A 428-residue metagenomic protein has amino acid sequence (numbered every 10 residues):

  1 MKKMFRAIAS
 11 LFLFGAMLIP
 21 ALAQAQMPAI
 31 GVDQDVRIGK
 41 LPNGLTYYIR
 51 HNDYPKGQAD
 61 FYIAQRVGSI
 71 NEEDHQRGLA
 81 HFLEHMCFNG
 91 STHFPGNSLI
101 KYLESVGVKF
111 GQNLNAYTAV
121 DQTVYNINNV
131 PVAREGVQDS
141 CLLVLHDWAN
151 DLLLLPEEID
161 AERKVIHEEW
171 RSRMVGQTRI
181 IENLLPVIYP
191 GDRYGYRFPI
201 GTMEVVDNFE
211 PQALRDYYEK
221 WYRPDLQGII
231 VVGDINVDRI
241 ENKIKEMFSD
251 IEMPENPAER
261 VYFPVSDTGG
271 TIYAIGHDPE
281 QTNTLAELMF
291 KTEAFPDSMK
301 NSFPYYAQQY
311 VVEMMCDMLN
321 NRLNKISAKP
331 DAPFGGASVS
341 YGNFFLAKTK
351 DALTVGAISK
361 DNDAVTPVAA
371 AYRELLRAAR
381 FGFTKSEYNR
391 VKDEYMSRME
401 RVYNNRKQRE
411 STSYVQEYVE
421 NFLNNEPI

Functional and structural regions predicted by a protein language model:
A9-A21: Bacterial N-terminal signal peptides
Q26-R37, Y125-N128, E135, L143 (+4 more regions): Histidine-acidic residue clusters that define the catalytic metal-binding segment of zinc metallopeptidase domains
A29-I63: Mature N-terminal segment immediately following signal peptide/propeptide cleavage in secreted/periplasmic
P55-G57, Q65-R179, F198, N208 (+4 more regions): Active-site-adjacent, His/Asp/Glu-enriched structural segments that form or flank metal-binding and acid/base networks
G96, I100-E104, L153-R171, E182 (+4 more regions): Acidic/histidine-enriched alpha-helical segments
K109-N113, M289, C316-I358: A structural supersecondary motif
G228-T284, S397-Y403: An aromatic/glycine/proline-enriched structural segment found at the starts of mature extracellular/organellar domains
N256-L323, G356, Q408-P427: His/Glu-based metal-binding/catalytic segments typifying zinc-dependent metallopeptidases
